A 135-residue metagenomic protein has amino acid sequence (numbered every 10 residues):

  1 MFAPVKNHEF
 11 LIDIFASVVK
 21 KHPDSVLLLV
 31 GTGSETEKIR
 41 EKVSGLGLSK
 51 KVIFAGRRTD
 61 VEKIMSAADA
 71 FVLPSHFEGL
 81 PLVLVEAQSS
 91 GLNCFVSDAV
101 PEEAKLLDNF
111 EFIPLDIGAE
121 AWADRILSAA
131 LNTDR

Functional and structural regions predicted by a protein language model:
F2, H8-F54: A conserved nucleotide-sugar
R57, H76: Aromatic "clamp/platform" in nucleotide-sugar-dependent glycosyltransferases that forms part of the donor/acceptor
E62, P81-S89, E103: Short alpha-helical segment that forms part of, or immediately flanks, the ligand-binding pocket in carbohydrate-active
A68: An anion/phosphate-binding loop that grips the pyrophosphate of nucleotide cofactors and donors
F71-V72: A short hydrophobic beta-strand element within the catalytic core of glycosyltransferases that build diverse glycans
N93-S97, E102: Short hydrophobic beta-strand element within catalytic cores of glycosyltransferases and related nucleotide-activated
E103-T133: Change "using UDP/GDP/dTDP sugars" to "using nucleotide sugars
